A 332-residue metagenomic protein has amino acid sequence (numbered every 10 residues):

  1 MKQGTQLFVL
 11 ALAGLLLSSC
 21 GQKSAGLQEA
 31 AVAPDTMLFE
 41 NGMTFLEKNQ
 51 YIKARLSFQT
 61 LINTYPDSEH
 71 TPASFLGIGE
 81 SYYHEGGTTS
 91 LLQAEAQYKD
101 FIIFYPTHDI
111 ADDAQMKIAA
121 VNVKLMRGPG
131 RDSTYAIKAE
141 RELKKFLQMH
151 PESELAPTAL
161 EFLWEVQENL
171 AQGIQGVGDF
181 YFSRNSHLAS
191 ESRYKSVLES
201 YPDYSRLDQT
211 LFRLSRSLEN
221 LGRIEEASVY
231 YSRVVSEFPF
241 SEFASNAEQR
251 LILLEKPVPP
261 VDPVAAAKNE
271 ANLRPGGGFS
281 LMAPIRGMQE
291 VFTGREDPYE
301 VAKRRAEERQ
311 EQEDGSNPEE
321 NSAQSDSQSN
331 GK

Functional and structural regions predicted by a protein language model:
K2-G4, L17-K332: Acidic, polar-rich low-complexity tracts and alpha-helical solenoid repeat scaffolds
V9-L16: Bacterial N-terminal signal peptides
